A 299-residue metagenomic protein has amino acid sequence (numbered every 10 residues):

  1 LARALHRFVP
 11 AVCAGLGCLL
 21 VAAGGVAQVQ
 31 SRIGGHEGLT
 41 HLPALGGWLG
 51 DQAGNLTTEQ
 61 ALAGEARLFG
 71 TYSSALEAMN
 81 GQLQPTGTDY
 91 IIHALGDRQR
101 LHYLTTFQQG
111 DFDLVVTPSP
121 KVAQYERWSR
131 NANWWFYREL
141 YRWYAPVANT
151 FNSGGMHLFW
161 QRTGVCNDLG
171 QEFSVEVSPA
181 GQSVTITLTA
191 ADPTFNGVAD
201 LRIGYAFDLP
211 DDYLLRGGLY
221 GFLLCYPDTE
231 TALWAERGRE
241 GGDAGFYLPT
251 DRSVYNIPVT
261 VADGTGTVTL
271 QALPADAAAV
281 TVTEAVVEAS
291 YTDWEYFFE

Functional and structural regions predicted by a protein language model:
L1-A2, G96: Helix N-terminus capping/helix-initiation residues
A2-G17: Membrane-interfacial entry segments at the cytosolic side of transmembrane helices
V9-V12, Y103, L140, L201: Generic hydrophobic, helix-prone segments enriched in Leu/Val/Ile
G17-F151, L158-C166, F207-L248: Extracytoplasmic
S119-T194, D200-G204, N256-V261, L270-E299: Aromatic/acidic, Gly/Pro-rich catalytic loop(s) in extracytoplasmic/lumenal soluble domains of multi-pass membrane
F195-A199, G218-Y220, G266: Residues at beta-strand starts and edge strands
E240-T265: Short, solvent-exposed, Trp/other aromatic-anchored flexible loops in extracytoplasmic proteins
